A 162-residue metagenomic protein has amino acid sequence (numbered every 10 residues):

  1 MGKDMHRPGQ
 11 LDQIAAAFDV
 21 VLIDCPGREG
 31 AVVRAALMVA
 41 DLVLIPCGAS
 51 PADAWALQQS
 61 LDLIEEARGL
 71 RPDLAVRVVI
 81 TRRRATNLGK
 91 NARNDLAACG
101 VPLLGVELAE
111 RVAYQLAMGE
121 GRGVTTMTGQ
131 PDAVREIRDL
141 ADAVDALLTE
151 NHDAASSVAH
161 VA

Functional and structural regions predicted by a protein language model:
M1-I23, G27, R34, Q58 (+3 more regions): P-loop/Walker-type NTP enzyme "switch/lid" segment
I23, I45, V78-I80: Structural beta-sheet core signal
E29-P51: Inter-motif core of Ras-like GTPase G domains
L57-D73, T81: Conserved C-terminal guanine-recognition region of P-loop GTPase G domains, centered on the G4
A67-V76, T86, L103: Short, structured loop/turn "capping" segments at alpha-beta junctions
R83-R84, N94-R122: Beta-strand-loop-alpha "switch" segments that mediate conformational coupling across diverse proteins
V124-A162: NTP-binding/hydrolysis catalytic cores, primarily Walker-type P-loop NTPases
